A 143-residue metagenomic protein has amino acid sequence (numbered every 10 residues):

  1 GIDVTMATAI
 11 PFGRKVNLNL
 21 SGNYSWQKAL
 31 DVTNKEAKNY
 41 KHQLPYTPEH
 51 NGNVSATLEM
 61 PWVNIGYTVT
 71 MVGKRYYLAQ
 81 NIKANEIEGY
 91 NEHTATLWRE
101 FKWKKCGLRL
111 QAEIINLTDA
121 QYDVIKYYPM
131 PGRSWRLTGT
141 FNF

Functional and structural regions predicted by a protein language model:
G1-Y76, T118: Gram-negative outer-membrane beta-barrel transporters
I2-V4, H50-V54, N91-L97, R133-G139: Hydrophobic, lipid-facing positions within transmembrane beta-strands of outer-membrane proteins
K15, Q43-E49, N85-Y90, Y128-G132: Transmembrane beta-barrel outer-membrane domains
S21-S25, I82-I87, N91-E92, T96-W103: A signal for specific C-terminal beta-sheet/loop modules enriched in small/flexible residues with GP/PG/PP motifs
L30-V32, G52, T96, K105 (+1 more regions): A generic structural signal for solvent-exposed, polar alpha-helical segments
K41-L44, I82, E113: Low-complexity, intrinsically disordered short segments enriched for Gly/Pro and polybasic residues
M71-L78, E86-E88, R99-F143: C-terminal beta-signal and adjacent terminal beta-strands/loops of Gram-negative outer-membrane beta-barrel proteins
